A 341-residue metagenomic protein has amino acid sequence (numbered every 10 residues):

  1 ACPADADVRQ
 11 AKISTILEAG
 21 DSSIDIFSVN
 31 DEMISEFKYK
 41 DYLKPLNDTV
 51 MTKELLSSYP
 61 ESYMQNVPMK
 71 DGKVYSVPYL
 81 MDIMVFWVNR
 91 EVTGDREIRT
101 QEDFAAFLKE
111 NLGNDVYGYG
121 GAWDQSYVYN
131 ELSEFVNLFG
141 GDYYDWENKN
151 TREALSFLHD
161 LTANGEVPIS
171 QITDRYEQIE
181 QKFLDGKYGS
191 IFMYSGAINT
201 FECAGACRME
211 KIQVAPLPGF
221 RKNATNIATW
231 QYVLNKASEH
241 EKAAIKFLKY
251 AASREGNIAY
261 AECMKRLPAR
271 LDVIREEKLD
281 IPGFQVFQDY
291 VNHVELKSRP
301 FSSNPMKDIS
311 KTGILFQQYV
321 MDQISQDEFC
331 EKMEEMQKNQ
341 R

Functional and structural regions predicted by a protein language model:
A1-A4, A19-S23, D160-R175, K187 (+1 more regions): A local structural motif
A1-S35, Y39, A206, G219-K222 (+6 more regions): Conserved N-terminal structural module of periplasmic/extracytoplasmic solute-binding proteins
A1-Y59, R96-R99, K182, K187-S190 (+1 more regions): Extracytoplasmic "Venus flytrap"/periplasmic binding protein-like
V29-V85, D115, E131, M209-L217 (+2 more regions): Hinge/lid segment of periplasmic solute-binding proteins
I34-E36, Y194-M209: A ligand-binding cleft/hinge motif common to bilobed small-molecule-binding domains
K73, A163-N164, C203-L267, I314 (+1 more regions): Extracytoplasmic/periplasmic substrate-recognition and gating elements
L108-L112, Y144-R175, L217: Glycine-centered hinge/linker elements that transmit conformational signals in sensory and ligand-binding systems
I212-A215, A261-I314, Q318: Long, aromatic- and glycine/proline-rich binding clefts that accommodate carbohydrate-like moieties
